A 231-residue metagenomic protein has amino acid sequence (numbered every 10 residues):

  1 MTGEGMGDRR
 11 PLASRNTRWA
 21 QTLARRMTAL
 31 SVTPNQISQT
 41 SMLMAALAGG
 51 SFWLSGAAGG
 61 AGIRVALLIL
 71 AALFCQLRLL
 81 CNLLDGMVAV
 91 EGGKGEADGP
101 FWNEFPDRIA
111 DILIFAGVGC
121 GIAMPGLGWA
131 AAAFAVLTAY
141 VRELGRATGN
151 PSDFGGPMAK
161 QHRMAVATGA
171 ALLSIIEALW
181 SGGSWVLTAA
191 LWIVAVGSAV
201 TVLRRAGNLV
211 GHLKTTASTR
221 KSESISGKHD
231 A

Functional and structural regions predicted by a protein language model:
M1-A72, L113-A231: Hydrophobic alpha-helical transmembrane segments
L12, L73-L77, D107: Short secondary-structure transition/capping motifs
R64-P100: Glycine-rich active-site/cofactor-binding loop and its immediate structural neighborhood
L80-V88, F101, F105-I109, L137 (+3 more regions): Active-site His/Glu-centered metal-binding helix of metallohydrolases
M87-L127: Basic, amphipathic juxtamembrane/active-site segments that coordinate anionic phosphate or diphosphate groups
